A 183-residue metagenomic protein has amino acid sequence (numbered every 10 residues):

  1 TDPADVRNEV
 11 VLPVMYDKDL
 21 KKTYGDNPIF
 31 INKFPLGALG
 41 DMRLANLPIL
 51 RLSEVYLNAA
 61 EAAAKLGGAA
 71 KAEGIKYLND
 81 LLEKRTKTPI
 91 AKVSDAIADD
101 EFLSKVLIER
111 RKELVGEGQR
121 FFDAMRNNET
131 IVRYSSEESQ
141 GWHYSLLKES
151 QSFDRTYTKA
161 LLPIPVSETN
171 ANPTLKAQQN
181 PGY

Functional and structural regions predicted by a protein language model:
D2-Y183: Acidic/polar-rich alpha-helix caps and helix-coil junctions
